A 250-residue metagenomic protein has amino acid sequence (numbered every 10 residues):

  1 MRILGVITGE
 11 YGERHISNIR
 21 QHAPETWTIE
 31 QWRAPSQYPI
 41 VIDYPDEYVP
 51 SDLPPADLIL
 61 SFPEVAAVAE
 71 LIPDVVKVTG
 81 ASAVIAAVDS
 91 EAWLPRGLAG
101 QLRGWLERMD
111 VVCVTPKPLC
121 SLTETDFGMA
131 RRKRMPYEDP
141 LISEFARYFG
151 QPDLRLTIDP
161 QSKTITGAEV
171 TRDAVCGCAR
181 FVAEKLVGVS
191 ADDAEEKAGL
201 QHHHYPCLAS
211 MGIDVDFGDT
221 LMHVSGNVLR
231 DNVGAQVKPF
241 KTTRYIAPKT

Functional and structural regions predicted by a protein language model:
M1-G9, I59: Short hydrophobic beta-strand segments
L4, D139-S143, G167, G218: Sparse, context-dependent recognition of short Cys/His-centered cofactor- or disulfide-binding micro-motifs
Y11-G100, M109, Y148-R155, T164-T250: Active-site- and interface-proximal helix/loop "cap" or "latch" segments in soluble metabolic and energy-transducing
A86, C113-P116: General beta-strand structural signal in soluble alpha/beta enzymes
L106-C113: Short acidic, glycine/proline-enriched helix-loop-strand junctions
L119-Q161: Structured beta-strand/loop patches that form or line metal/cofactor-binding pockets in enzymes
